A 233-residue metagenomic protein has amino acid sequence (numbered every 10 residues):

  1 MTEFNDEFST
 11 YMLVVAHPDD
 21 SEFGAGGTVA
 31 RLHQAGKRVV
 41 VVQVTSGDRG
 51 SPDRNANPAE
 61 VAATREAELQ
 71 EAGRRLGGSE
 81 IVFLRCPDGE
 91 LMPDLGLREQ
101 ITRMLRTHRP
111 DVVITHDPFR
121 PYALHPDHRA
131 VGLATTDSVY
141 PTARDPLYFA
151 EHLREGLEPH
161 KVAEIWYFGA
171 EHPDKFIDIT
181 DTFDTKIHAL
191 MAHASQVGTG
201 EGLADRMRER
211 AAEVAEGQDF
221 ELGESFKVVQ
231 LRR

Functional and structural regions predicted by a protein language model:
M1-H108, K227: Active-site rim/loop-helix segments in enzyme catalytic domains that contact anionic ligands
M1-M12, M92-R233: Metal-dependent de-N-acetylase/amidase catalytic core
